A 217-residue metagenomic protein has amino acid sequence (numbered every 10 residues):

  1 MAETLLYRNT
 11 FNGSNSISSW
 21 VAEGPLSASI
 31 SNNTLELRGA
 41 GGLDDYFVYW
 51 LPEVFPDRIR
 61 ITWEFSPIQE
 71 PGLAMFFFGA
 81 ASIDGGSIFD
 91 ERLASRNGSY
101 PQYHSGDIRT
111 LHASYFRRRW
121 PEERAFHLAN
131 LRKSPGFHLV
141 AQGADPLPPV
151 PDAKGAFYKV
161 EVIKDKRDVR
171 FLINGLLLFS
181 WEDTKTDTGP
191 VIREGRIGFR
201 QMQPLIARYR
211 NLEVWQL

Functional and structural regions predicted by a protein language model:
M1-L217: Extracellular glycan-recognition regions
